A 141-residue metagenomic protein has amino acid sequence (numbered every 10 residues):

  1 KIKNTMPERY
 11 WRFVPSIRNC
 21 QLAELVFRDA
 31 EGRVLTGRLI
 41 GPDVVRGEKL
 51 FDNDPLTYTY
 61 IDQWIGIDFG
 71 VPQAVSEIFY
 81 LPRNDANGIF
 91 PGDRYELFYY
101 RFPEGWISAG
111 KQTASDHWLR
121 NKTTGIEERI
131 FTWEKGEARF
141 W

Functional and structural regions predicted by a protein language model:
K1-H117, N121-W141: Aromatic, loop-rich ligand-recognition surfaces of beta-strand-rich domains
